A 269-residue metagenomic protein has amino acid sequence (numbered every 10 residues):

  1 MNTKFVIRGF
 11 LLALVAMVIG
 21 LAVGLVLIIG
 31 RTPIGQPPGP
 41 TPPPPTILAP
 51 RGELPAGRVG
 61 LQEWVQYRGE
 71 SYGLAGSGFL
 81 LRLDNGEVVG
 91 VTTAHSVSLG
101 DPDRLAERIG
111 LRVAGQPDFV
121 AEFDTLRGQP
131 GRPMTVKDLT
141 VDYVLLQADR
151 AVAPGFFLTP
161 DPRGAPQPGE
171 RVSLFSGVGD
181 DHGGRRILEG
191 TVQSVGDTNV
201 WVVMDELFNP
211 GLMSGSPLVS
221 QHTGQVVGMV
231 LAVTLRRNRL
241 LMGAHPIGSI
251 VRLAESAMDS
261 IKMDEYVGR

Functional and structural regions predicted by a protein language model:
M1-V18: N-terminal Sec-pathway targeting helices
M17-G24, H95: Alpha-helical transmembrane segments
L21-G35: Hydrophobic single-pass membrane-insertion segments
R31-A94, D101, V141-V144: N-terminal activation segment of mature serine protease catalytic domains
P50-R51, P160-A165, N209: Short, surface-exposed secondary-structure edge patches
L54-G76, D149-F157, D181-R269: Active-site region of chymotrypsin-like
Y72-A75, L83-D84, V91-T198, S220-H222: Serine endopeptidase catalytic core focused on the charge-relay Asp
